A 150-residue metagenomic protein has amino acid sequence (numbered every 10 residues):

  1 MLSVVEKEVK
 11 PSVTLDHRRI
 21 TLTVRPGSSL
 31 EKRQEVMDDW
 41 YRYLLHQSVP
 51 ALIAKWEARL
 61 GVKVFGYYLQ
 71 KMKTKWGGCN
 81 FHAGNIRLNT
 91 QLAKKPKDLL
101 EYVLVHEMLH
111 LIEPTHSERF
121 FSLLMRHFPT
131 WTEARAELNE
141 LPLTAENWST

Functional and structural regions predicted by a protein language model:
M1-Y102, L111-T150: Active-site-proximal or metal-binding-adjacent scaffold patches in catalytic folds
E107: Walker B catalytic acidic pair
